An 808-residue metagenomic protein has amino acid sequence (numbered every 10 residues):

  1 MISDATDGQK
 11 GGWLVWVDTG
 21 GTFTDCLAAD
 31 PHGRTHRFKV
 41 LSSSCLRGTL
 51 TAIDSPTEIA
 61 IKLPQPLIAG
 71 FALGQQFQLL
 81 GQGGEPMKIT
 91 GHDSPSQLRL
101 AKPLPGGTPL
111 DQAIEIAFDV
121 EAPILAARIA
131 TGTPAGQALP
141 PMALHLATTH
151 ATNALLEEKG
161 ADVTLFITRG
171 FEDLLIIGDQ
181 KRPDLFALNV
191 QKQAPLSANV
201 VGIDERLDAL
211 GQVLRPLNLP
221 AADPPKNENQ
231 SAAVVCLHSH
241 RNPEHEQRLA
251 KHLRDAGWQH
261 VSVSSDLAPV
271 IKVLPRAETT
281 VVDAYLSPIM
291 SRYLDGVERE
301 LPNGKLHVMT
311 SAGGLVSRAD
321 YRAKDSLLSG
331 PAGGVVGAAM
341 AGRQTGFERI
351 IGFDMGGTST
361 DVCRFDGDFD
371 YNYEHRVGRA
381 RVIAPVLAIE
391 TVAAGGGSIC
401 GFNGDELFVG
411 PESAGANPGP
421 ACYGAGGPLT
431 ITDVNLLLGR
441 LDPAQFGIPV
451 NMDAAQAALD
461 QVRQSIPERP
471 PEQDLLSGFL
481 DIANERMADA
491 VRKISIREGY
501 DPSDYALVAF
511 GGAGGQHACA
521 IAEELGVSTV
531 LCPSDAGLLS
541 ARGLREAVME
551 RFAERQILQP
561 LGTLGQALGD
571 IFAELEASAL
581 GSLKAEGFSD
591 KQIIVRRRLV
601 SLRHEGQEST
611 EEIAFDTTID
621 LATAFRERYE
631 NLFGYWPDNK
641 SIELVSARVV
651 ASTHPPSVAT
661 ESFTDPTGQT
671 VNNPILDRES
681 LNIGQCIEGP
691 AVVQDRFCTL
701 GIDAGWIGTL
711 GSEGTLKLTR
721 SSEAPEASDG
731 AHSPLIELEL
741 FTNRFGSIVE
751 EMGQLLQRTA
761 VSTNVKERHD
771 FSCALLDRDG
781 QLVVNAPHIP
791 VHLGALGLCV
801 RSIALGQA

Functional and structural regions predicted by a protein language model:
M1-G11, A60, G70-F71, A126 (+11 more regions): Conserved phosphate-binding catalytic cores of ATP/NTP-utilizing and phosphoryl-transfer enzymes
Q9-G11, F23, A72, Q82 (+9 more regions): C-terminal, non-catalytic interaction/recognition modules in large multi-subunit enzymes and RNPs
Q9-P31, G81-G84, A154, D162-F166 (+5 more regions): Gly/Thr-rich phosphate-binding beta-strand-loop-beta motif of the actin/hexokinase/Hsp70
W13-R47, G81-Q82, H92, D119-A154 (+4 more regions): N-terminal cofactor/phosphate-binding cores enriched in small/glycine residues, especially glycine-rich loops such as
C26-A29, R37-S43, E115, T164-F166 (+5 more regions): Glycine-rich phosphate-binding loop of actin/hexokinase-like ATP-binding domains
C26-L50, D184, Q193-L210, V548-L558 (+1 more regions): Short glycine-rich, Thr/Ser-proximal phosphate-binding strand/loop in the N-terminal lobe of ATP-dependent enzymes
H36-G106: Autoprocessing Asn-cyclization modules and mimics
A256-T280, G526-R542: Conserved phosphate-binding/catalytic loops in two-lobed NTP-binding clefts
